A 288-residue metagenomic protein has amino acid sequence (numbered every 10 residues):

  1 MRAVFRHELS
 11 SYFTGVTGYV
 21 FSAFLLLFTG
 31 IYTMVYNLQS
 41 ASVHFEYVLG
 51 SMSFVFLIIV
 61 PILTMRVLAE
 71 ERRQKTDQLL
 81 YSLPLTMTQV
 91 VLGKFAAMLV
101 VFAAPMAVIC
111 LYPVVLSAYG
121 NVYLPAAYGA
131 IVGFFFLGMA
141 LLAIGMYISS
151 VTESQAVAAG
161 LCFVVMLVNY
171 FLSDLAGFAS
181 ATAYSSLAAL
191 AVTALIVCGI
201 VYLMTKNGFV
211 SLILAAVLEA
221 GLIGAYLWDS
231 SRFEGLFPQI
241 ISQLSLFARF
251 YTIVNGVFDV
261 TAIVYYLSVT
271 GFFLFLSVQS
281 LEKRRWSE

Functional and structural regions predicted by a protein language model:
M1-E70, I200-K206, L214, Y226-L236 (+1 more regions): Hydrophobic alpha-helical transmembrane segments
M1-R6, V48, E71-S82, P105-Y112 (+3 more regions): Hydrophobic alpha-helical transmembrane segments
F13, P84, V151-T152, V257: Helix-loop interface residues and adjacent transmembrane-helix termini in multi-pass membrane transporters, primarily
T17-F21, L49, S53, V101 (+8 more regions): Alpha-helical transmembrane segments of integral membrane proteins
T29-Y36, S40, H44-E46, V55 (+2 more regions): Secretory targeting signals
S42, V151, A158-L161, V165-S280: Terminal transmembrane helical anchor/hairpin motif
V67-A97: Helix-loop-helix units of permease transmembrane domains in multi-pass membrane transporters, especially ABC
T88-L92, I148, L281: Alpha-helix N-cap/helix-start motif at helix boundaries, enriched for small hydrophobics
